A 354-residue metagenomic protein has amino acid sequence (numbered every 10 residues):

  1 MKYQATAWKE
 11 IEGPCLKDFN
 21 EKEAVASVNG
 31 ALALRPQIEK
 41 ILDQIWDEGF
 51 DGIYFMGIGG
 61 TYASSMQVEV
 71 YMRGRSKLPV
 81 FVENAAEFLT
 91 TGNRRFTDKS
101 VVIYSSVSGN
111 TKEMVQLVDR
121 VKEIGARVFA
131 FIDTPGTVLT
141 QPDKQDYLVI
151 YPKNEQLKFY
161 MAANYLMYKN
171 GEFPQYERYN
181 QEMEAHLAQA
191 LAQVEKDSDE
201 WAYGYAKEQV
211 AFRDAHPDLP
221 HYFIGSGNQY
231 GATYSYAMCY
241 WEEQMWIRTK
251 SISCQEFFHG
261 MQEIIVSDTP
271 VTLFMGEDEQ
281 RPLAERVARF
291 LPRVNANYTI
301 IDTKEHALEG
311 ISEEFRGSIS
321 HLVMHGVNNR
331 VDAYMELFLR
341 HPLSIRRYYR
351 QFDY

Functional and structural regions predicted by a protein language model:
K2-S27, Q175-E177, G276-E277, V287-Y354: Phosphate-moiety recognition in structured ligand-binding domains
E12-G52, D146-L148, N154-E155, M161-C254 (+1 more regions): Active-site phosphate/pyrophosphate-binding segments
Q37-K40, E87-G92, E208, E256-M261: Short acidic active-site motifs
Q44-W46, T90-T97, M261-V266: Short amphipathic alpha-helix with an adjacent loop that forms part of the alpha/beta core around
D51-A188, F274-T299: Glycine-rich phosphate-binding loops that contact phosphosugars or nucleotide phosphates
E83-N84, I132-D133, R248-F257, Y298-A307: A generic structural motif
P135-Q145, G260-I264, A307-G317: Glycine-rich, charge-decorated loop segments at or immediately adjacent to ligand/cofactor-binding or catalytic sites
G231-Y298: Internal helical hairpin/lid segments
